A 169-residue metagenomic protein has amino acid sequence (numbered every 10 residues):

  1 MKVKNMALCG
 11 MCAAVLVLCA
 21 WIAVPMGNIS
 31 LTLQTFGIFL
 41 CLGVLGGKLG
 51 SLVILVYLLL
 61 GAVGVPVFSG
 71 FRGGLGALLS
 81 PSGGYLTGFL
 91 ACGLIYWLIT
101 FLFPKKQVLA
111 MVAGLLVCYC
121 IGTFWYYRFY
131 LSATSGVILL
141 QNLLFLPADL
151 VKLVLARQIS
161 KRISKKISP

Functional and structural regions predicted by a protein language model:
M1-S51: Hydrophobic transmembrane alpha-helices
M6-M11, F36-L40, G50-V56, S82-T87 (+3 more regions): Hydrophobic alpha-helical transmembrane segments
M11, L18, L75-C120: Short helix-perturbing small/polar motifs within transmembrane alpha-helices
L16, A20, L42, G61 (+4 more regions): Structural signal for membrane-spanning alpha-helices in multi-pass inner-membrane proteins, emphasizing helix cores
A20-S30, L58-C92: Interfacial aromatic-anchored transmembrane helix boundaries in multi-pass membrane proteins
I22, M26, V44, V63 (+4 more regions): Helix-loop junctions at the membrane-solvent interface of multi-pass transporters, primarily the C-terminal
V53, Y57, V65-F68, C92 (+3 more regions): Alpha-helical transmembrane segments and their lipid-water interface positions in multi-pass membrane proteins
F71, F103-P169: Membrane-embedded alpha-helical hairpins and interfacial helices in multi-pass inner-membrane proteins
